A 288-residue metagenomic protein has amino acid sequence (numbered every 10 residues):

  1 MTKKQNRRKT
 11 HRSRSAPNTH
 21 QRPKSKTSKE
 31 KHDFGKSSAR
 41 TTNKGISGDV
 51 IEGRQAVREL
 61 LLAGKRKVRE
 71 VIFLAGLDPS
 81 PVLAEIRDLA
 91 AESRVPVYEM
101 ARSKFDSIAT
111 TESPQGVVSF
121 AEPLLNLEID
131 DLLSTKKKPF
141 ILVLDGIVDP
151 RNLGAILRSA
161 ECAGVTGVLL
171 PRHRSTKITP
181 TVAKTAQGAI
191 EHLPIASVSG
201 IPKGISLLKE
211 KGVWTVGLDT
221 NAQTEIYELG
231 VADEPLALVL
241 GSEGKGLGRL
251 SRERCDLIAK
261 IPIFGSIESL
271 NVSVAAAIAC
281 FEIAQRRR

Functional and structural regions predicted by a protein language model:
M1-D131: N-terminal positively charged helical leader segments and presequences
A63, C162, K184-G188, R249-R288: Structured adenosyl-cofactor binding patch, chiefly the S-adenosyl-L-methionine
F73, P81-L83, V95, S134-Q223: RNA substrate-binding interface of SAM-dependent RNA methyltransferases
P96-M100, A196, A259: General small-molecule cofactor/ligand-binding pocket signal
S103, P123-L125, P171-S175, G244: Short glycine-enriched loops at secondary-structure junctions
P114-V118, K184-A189, A232-L236: Short, hinge-like loop/turn segments at secondary-structure boundaries
V216-N271: Active-site/ligand-binding-proximal alpha/beta "capping" segment
